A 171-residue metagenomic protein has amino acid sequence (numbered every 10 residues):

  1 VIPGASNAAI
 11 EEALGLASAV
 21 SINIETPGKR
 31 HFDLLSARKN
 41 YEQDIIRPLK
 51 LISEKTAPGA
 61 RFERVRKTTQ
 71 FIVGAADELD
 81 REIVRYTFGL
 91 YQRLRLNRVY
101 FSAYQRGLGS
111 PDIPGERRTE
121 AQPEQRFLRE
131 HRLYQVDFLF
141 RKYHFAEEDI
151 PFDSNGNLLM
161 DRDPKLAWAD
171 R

Functional and structural regions predicted by a protein language model:
V1-F145, I150: Conserved AdoMet/S-adenosylmethionine-binding subsite of the radical SAM
K142, A146-R171: Hydrophobic, secondary-structure "cap" segments at the distal end of domains
